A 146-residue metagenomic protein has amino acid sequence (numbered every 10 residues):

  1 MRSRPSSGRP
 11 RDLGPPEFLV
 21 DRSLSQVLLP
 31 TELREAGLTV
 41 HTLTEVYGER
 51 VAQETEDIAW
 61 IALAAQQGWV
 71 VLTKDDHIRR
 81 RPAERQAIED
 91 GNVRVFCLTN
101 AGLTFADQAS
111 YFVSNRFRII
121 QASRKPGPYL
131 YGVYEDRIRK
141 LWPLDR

Functional and structural regions predicted by a protein language model:
M1-A36, E45-V46, L98-R146: Non-catalytic interface/targeting segments
G8-R9, T39, E45-V46, A52 (+3 more regions): Catalytic phosphate/metal-binding cores of nucleic-acid and nucleotide-processing enzymes, i.e., regions that mediate
R22-L24, G37, T42-T44, G68 (+1 more regions): Generic secondary-structure microfeatures
S23-L24, G48-E54, D75-R81: Acidic, metal-coordinating catalytic cores used for nucleic-acid/nucleotide bond scission and strand-transfer chemistry
H41, L72, R94-F96, Y131-G132: Hydrophobic/aromatic beta-strand patches that form the interior of the parallel beta-sheet core in alpha/beta enzyme
D57, A64-A65, W69-E84: Acidic, metal-binding active-site segment of PIN/NYN-like and related structure-specific nucleases
A65, R80-G91, F96-L103, S110 (+1 more regions): Nuclease catalytic cores that cleave nucleic-acid phosphodiester bonds, predominantly acidic two-metal-ion
